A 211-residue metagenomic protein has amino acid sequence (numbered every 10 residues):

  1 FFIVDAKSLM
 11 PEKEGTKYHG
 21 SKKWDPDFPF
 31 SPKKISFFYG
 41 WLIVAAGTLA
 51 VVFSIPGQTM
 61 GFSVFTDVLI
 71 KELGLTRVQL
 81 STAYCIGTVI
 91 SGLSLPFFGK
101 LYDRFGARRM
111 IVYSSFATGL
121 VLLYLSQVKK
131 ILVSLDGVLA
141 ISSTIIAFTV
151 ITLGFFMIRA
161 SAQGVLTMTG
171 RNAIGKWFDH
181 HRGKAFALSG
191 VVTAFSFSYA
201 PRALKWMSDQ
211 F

Functional and structural regions predicted by a protein language model:
F1-F211: A structural feature recognizing the 12-helix transmembrane core of secondary solute carriers
